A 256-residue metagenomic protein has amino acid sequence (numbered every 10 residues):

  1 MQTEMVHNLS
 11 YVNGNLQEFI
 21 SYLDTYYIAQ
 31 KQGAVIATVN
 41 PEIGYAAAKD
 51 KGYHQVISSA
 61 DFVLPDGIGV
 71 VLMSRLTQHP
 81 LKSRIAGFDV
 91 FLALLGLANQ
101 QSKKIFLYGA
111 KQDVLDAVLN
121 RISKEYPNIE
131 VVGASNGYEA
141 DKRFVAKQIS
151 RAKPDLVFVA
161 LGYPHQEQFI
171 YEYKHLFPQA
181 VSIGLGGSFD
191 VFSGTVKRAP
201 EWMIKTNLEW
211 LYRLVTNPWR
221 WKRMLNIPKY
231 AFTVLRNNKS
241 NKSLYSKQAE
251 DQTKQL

Functional and structural regions predicted by a protein language model:
M1, Q112-S123, R236-Q248, K254: Non-catalytic interface/targeting segments
M1-S83: N-terminal nucleotide/polyanion-binding subdomain common to many enzyme families
A47-K51, F88, K142-R143, E167: Structural motif corresponding to alpha-helix initiation and N-cap regions
V56-R121, V132: Portal/gating segments that form or line small-molecule/metal binding sites
F62, L156, V181: Short, Asp-centered acidic motifs that coordinate Mg2+ and/or phosphate in catalytic or ligand-binding sites
D66, A152-D155: Short acidic/histidine-rich motifs immediately flanking catalytic phosphotransfer sites in two-component signaling
G69-S74, A199-Q252: A transmembrane-helix-recognition feature enriched in membrane-embedded lipid enzymes and envelope glyco-/phospholipid
I105-I122, Y126-A152, L161-V191, T195 (+2 more regions): Internal alpha/beta domain cores that form substrate/cofactor-binding pockets in large enzymes and binding proteins
